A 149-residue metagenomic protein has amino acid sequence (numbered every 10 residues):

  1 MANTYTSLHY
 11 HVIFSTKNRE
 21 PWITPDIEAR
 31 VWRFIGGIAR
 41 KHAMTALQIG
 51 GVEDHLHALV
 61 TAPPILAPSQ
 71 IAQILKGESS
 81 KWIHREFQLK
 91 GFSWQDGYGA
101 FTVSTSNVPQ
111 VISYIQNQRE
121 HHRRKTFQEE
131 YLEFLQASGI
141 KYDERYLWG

Functional and structural regions predicted by a protein language model:
M1-G149: Basic nucleic-acid-binding interfaces
